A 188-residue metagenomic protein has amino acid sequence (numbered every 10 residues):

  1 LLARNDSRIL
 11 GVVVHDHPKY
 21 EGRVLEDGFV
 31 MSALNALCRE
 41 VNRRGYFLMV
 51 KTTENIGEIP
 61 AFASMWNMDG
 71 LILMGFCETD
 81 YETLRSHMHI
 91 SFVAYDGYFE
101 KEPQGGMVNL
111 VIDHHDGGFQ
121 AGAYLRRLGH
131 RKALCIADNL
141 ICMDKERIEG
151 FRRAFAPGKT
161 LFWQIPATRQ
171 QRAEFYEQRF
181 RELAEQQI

Functional and structural regions predicted by a protein language model:
L1-P60: Amphipathic helical "hinge" segments at domain boundaries
D6, N67, G129: Conserved functional loop/turn residues at catalytic and ligand-binding sites
V12, F76, G118: Gly/Ser/Thr-rich helix-start
D16, C77, N139: Flexible, active-site-proximal loop/turn residues at the rims of small-molecule/cofactor binding pockets and catalytic
K19, T79-D80: Short glycine-rich, flexible loops that bind phosphorylated cofactors or substrates
S32-Y46, E58, G70-I72, Y81 (+1 more regions): Bacterial carbohydrate/catabolite-sensing allosteric modules
V50-E54, G75, D96: Short loop/edge segments at beta-strand edges and connector loops that shape dinucleotide/nucleotide cofactor-binding
A63, N67-G75: Short, well-ordered secondary-structure micro-motifs within conserved domains or adaptor modules
